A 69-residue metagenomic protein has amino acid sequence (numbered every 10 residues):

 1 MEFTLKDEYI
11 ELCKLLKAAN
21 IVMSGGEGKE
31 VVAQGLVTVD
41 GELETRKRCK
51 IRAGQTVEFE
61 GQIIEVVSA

Functional and structural regions predicted by a protein language model:
M1, G35, E60-Q62: Generic structural motif recognizing short loop/turn segments at the entrances and edges of beta-strands
M1-D7: A detector for short, charged/polar N-terminal pre-domain segments
E2, R48, I63-E65: Well-ordered beta-strand positions in beta-sheet-rich domains
I10-A53: A basic, amphipathic helix-loop patch mediating RNA/tRNA/ribosome contacts
T56-A69: A positively charged, amphipathic N-terminal helix/segment that binds anionic biomolecules
